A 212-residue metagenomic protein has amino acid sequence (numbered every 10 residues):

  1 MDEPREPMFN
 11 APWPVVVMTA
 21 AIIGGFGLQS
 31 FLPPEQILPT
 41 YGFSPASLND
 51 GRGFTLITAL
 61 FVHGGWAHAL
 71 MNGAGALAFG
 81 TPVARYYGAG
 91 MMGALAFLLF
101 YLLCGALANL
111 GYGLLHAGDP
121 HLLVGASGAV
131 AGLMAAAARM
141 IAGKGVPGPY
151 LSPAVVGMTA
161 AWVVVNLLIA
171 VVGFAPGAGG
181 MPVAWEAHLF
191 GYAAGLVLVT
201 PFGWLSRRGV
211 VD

Functional and structural regions predicted by a protein language model:
M1-D212: A detector for small-residue-rich transmembrane helices and their helix-helix packing motifs
